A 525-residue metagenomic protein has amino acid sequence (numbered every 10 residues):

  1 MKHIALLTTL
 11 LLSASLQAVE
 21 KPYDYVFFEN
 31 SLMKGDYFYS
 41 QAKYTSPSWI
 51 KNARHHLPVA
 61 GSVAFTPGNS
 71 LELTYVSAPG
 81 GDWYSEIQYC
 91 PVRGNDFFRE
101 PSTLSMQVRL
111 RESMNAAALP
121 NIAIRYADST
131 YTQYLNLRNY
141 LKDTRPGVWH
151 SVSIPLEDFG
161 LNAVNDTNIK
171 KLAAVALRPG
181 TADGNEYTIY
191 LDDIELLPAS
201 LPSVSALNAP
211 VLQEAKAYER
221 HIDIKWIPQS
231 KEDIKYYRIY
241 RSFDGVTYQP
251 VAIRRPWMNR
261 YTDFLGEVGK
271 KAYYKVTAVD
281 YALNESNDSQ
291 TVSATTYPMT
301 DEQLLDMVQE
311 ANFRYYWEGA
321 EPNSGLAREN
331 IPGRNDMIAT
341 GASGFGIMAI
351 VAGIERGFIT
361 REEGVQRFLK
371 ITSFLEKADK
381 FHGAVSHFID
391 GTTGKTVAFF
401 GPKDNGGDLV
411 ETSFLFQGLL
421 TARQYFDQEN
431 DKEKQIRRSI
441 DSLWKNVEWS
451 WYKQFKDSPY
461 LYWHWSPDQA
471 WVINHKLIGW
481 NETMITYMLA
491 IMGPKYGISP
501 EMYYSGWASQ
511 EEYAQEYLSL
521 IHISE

Functional and structural regions predicted by a protein language model:
A18-A206: Beta-rich carbohydrate-recognition modules and glycan-binding surfaces
S200-D233, V268, Y281-P298: Pro/Thr/Ser/Gly-rich low-complexity, intrinsically disordered linker/stalk tracts
Y236-G269, N287: Recognizes extended acidic, P/S/T-rich segments that occur within or adjacent to Ig-like beta-sandwich modules
D263-A282: Beta-strand-rich modules
T296-I338, K380-A384, F388-I389, I491: Low-complexity, Ser/Thr/Pro/Gly-enriched N-terminal "stalk/linker" regions
M299-D301, G344-I359, F374, F414-E429 (+2 more regions): Well-ordered alpha-helical scaffold segments within catalytic/enzyme domains
E302-L305, G383-T412, Q428-L520, S524: Extended ligand-binding clefts on enzyme/binding-domain cores
D336-G344, M348-T396: Membrane helical hairpin/interfacial module
